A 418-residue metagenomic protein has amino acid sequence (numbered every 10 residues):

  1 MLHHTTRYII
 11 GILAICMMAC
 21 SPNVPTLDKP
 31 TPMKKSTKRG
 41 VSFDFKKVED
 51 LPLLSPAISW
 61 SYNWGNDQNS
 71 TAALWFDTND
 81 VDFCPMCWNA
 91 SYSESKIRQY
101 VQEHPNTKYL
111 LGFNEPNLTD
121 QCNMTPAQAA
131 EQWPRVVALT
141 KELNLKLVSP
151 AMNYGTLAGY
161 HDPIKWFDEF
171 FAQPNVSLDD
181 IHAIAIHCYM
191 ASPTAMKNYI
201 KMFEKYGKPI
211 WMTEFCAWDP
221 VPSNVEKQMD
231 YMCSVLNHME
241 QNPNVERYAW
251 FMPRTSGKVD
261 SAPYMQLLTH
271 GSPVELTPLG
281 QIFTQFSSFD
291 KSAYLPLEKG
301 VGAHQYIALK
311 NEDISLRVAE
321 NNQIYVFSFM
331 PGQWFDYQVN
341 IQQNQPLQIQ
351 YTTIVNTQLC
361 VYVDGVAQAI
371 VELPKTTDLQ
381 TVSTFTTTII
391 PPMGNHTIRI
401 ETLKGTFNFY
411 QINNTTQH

Functional and structural regions predicted by a protein language model:
M1-I9: Bacterial N-terminal signal peptides that target proteins for export
M17-K35: Bacterial Sec-dependent N-terminal signal peptides
T37-L110: N-terminal carbohydrate-binding/catalytic regions of secreted carbohydrate-active enzymes
N63, P85, N114, I164-P220 (+1 more regions): Aromatic- and acid-rich polysaccharide-binding/catalytic face of secreted or lumenal carbohydrate-active enzymes
D82-C84, N242, F251-G300, H304: Aromatic-rich peripheral "rim/lid" segments of glycoside hydrolase catalytic domains that contact and position glycan
H104-P126, L147-A158, D179-C188, M212 (+1 more regions): Active-site groove signature of glycoside hydrolases
S149, Y154-G159, K205-M232, W250-T269: Active-site clefts of carbohydrate-active enzymes
K291-H418: Extracytoplasmic
